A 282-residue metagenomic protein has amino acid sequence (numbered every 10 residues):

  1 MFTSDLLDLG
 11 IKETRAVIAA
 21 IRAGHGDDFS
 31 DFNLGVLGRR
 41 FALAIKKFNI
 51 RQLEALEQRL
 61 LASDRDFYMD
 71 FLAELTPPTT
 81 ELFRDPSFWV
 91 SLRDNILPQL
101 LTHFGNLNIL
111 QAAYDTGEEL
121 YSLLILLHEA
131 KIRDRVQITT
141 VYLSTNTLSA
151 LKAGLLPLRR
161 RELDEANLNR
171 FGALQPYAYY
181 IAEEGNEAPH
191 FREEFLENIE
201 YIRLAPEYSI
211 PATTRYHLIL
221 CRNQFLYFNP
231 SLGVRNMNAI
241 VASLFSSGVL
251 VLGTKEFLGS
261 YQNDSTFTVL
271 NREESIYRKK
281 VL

Functional and structural regions predicted by a protein language model:
F2-L110: Conserved AdoMet
F104-E119, V136-T139: Conserved class I S-adenosyl-L-methionine
T116-K131: Conserved SAM-binding loop of SAM-dependent methyltransferases across substrates and taxa, primarily the Class I
V136-Y216, L220, Q224-Y227, L232 (+1 more regions): Extended basic-aromatic, gly/pro-enriched interface segments that bind polyanionic ligands
L218, S260-L282: Core SAM-dependent methyltransferase catalytic element
V234-S246: A short glycine-rich, Lys/Arg-flanked "PGG" loop and its adjoining helix->strand segment in the class I
S246-T254: Conserved beta-strand signature within the Rossmann-like core of class I S-adenosyl-L-methionine
